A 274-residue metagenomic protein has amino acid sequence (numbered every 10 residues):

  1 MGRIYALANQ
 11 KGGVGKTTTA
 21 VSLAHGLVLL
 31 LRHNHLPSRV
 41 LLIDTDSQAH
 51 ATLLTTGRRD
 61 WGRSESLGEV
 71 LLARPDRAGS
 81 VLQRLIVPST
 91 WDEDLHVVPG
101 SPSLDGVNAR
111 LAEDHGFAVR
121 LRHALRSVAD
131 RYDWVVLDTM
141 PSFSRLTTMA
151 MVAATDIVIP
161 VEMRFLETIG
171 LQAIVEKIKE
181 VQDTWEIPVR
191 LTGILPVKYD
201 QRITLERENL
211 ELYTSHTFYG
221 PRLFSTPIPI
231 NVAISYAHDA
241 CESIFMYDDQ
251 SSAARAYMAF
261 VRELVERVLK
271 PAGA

Functional and structural regions predicted by a protein language model:
M1-A274: P-loop NTP-binding core
